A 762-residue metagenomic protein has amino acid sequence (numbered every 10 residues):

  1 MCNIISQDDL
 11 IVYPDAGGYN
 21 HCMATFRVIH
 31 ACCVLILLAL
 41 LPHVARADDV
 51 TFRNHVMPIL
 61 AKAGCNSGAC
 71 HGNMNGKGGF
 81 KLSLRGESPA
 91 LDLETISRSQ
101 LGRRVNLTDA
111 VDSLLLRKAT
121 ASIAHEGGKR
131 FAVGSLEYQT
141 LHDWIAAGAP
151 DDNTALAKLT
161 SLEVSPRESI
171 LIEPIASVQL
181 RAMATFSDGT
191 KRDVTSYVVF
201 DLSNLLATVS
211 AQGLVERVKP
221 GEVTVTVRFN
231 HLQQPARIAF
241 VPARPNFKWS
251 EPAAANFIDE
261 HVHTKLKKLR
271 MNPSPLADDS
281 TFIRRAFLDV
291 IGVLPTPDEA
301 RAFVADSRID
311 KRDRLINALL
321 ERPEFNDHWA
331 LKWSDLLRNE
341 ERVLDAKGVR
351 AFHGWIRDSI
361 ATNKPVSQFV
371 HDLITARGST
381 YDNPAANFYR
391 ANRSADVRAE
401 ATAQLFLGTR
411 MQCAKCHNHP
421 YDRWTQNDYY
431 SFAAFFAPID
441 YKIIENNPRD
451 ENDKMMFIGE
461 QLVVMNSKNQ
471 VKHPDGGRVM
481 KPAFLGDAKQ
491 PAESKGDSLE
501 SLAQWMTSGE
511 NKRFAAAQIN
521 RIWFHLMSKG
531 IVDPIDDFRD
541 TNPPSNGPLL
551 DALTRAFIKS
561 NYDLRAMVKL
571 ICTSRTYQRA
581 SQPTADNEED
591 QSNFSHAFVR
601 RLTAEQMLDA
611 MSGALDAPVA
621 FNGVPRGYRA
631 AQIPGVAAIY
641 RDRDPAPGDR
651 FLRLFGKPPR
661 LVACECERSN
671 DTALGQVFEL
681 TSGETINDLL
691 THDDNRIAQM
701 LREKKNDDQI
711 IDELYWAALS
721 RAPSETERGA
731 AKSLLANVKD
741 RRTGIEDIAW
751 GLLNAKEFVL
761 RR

Functional and structural regions predicted by a protein language model:
C2, C22, C32-C33: Cysteine-centered motifs
N3-I4, Y13, Y19: Short, positively charged and aromatic/hydrophobic N-terminal segments
H30-P42: Bacterial N-terminal signal peptides
A47-Q139, A155-M183, K191-A255, S280 (+7 more regions): Solvent-exposed helix-loop boundary motif
T51-S67, D151, A157, L319-N326 (+3 more regions): Short sequence/structural segments immediately N-terminal
A61-L84, D143, A147-L156, R410-Q426 (+2 more regions): Periplasmic/extracellular electron-transfer cofactor-ligation site, primarily the c-type cytochrome heme-c attachment
S250-E324, K332-G623, C666-E667, N687-I745 (+1 more regions): Primarily short, surface-exposed interaction patches in extracytoplasmic proteins
L615-R641, P645-L674, F678-E679: Long, His/Glu/Asp-enriched segments that create or flank divalent metal/ion-associated functional microenvironments
